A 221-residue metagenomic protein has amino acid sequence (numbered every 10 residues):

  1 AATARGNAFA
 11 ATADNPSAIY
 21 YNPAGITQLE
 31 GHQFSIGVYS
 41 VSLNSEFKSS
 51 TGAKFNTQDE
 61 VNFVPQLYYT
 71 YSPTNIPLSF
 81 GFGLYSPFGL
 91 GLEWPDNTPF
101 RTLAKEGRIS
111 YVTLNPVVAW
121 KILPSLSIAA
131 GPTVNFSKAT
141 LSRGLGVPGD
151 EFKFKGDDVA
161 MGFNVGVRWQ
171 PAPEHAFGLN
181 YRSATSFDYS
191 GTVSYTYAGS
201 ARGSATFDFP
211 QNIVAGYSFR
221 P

Functional and structural regions predicted by a protein language model:
A2-A10, G31, E46-F55, V61-P221: Outer-membrane beta-barrel porins/channels
P16-I19: Short gly/ser/thr-rich secondary-structure transition/capping motifs
G25-I26, S40-N44: Short active-site-proximal "capping" loops at secondary-structure junctions
